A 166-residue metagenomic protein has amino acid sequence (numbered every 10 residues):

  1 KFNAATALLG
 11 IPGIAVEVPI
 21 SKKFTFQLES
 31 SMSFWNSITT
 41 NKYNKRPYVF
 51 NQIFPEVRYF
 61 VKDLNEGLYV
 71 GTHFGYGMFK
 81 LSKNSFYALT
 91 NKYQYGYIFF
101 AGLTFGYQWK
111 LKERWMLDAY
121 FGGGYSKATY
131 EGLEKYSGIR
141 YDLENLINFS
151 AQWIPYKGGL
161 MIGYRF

Functional and structural regions predicted by a protein language model:
K1-V18, S33, K42, L64 (+1 more regions): Solvent-exposed loop/turn segments connecting transmembrane beta-strands in outer-membrane beta-barrel proteins
A5, R46, Q94-G96, A151-P155: Aromatic-acidic/polar surface patches that form glycan- and anion
G10-I14, N51-P55, F99-L103, G123 (+1 more regions): Hydrophobic, lipid-facing positions within transmembrane beta-strands of outer-membrane proteins
V18-D118, Y164: Gram-negative (and chloroplast) outer-membrane scaffold detector with strong preference for beta-barrel transmembrane
F60, Q152-F166: Outer-membrane beta-barrel "beta-signal"
F121-E134: Short, solvent-exposed beta-strand-terminating loops
L133-E144: Solvent-exposed loop segments that connect transmembrane elements
L143-A151: A short acidic/glycine-rich loop-to-helix N-cap element
